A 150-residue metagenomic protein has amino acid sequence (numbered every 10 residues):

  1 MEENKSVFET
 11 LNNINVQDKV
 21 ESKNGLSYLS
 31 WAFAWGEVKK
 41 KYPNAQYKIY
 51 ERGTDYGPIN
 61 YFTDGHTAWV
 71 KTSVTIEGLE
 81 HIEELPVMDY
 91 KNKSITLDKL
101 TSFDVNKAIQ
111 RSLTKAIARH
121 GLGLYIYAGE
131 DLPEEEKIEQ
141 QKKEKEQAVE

Functional and structural regions predicted by a protein language model:
M1-E150: Polyanion-binding surfaces on beta-sheet-dominated domains and ring/shell assemblies
